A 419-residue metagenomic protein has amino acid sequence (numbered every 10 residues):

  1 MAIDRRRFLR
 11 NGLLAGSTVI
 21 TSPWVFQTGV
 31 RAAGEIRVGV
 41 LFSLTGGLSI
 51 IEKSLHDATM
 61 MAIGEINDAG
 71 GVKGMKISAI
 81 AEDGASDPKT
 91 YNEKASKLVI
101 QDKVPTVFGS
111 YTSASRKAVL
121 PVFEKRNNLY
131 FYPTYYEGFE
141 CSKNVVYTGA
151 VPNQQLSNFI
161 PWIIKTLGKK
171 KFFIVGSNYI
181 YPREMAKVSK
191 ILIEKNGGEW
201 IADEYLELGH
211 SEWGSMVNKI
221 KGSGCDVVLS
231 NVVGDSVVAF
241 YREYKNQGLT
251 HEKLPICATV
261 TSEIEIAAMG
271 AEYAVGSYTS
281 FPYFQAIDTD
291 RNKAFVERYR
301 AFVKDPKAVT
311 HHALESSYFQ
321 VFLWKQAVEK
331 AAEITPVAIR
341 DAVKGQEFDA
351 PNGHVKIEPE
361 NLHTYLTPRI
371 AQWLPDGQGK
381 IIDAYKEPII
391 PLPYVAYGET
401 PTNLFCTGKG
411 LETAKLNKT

Functional and structural regions predicted by a protein language model:
M1-G16: N-terminal secretory signal peptides and thylakoid transit peptides that target proteins across membranes
G29-V40, G71-K76, I164-K170: Immediate post-signal peptide segment of exported/extracytoplasmic ligand-binding proteins
G39-M60, E82-K89, Y111, V175-R183 (+2 more regions): Extracytoplasmic "Venus flytrap"
D57-A79: Signal peptide-proximal N-terminal region of secreted/periplasmic/extracellular or secretory-lumen proteins
P88-P105, W162, W213-G224: Short, well-structured alpha-helical segments in soluble
K89, K103-Y205, E252-Y278: Extracytoplasmic ligand/sensor domains, especially the bilobed periplasmic-binding protein
E243-Y318, V328-I334, Y385-K418: Extracellular/periplasmic periplasmic-binding protein-like sensory domains
E347-T419: Solvent-exposed, acidic/polar segments of extracytosolic/periplasmic ligand-binding ectodomains
